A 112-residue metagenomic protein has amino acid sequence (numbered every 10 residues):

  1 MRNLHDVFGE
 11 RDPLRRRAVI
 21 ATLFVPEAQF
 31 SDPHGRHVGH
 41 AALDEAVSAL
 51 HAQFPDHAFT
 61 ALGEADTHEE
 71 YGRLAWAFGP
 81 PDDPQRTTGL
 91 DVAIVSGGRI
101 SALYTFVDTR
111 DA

Functional and structural regions predicted by a protein language model:
M1-L23: Short acidic-aromatic low-complexity motifs
D6, E10, P33, L90: Short, flexible active-site loop motifs that bind/organize anionic cofactors or intermediates
R17-E69: A solvent-exposed, acidic/Ser-Thr-rich amphipathic alpha-helical stretch
E45, H51-A112: A beta-strand edge to alpha-helix "cap/lid" segment located at domain peripheries
